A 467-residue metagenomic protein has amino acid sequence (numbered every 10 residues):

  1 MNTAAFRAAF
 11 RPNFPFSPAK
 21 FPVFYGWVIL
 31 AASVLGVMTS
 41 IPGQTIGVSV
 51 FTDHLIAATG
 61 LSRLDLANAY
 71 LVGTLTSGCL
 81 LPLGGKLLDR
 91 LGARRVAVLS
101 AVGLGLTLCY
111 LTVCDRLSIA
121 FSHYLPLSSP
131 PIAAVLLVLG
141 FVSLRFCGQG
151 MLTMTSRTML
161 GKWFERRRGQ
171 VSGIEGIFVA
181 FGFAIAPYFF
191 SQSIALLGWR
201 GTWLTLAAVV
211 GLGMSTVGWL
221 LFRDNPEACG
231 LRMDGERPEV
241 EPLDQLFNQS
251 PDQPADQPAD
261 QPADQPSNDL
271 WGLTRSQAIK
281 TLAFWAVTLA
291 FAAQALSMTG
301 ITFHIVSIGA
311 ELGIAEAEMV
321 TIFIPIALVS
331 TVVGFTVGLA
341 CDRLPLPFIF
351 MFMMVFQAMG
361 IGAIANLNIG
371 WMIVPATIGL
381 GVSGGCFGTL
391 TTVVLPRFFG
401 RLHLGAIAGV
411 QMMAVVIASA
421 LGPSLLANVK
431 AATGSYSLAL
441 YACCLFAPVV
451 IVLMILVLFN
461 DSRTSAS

Functional and structural regions predicted by a protein language model:
M38, T107, S122-M151, A292 (+1 more regions): Hydrophobic core of transmembrane alpha-helices in multi-pass small-molecule transporters, especially MFS/SLC-type
Q44-D53, S276-G334, G422: Extracytoplasmic gate region of multi-pass secondary transporters
L55, G148-F164, C386-F399: Intracellular juxtamembrane helix-capping segments at the cytosolic ends of symmetry-related transmembrane helices
L55-I56, L87-L88, Y188-L197, G309-A310 (+2 more regions): Interfacial helix-cap and linker-helix signal at transmembrane-aqueous boundaries of multi-pass secondary transporters
L71-K86, I324-T336: Central cavity-lining transmembrane alpha-helices of secondary-active solute carriers, predominantly the Major
V102-S129, F356-N368: C-terminal ends and interior cores of transmembrane alpha-helices in multi-pass membrane transporters/permeases
V179-A228: Helix-loop-helix hairpin linking two adjacent transmembrane segments in secondary transporters
M298, I314, E318, I324-V394: C-terminal transmembrane helical hairpin of 12-TM major facilitator-type secondary transporters
